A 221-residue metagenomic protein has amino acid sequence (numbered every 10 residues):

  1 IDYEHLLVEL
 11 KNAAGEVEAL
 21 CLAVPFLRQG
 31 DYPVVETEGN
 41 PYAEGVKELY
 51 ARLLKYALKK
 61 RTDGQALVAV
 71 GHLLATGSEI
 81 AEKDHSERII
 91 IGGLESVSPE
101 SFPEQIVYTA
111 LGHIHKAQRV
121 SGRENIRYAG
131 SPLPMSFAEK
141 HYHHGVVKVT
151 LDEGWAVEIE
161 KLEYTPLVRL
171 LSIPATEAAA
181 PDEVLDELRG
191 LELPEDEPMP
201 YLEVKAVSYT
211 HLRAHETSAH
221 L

Functional and structural regions predicted by a protein language model:
I1-N125: His/Asp/Glu-rich metal-coordinating catalytic cores of metallo-dependent phosphodiesterases/hydrolases acting on
Y3-E18, Y128-G190, P194: Binuclear metal-dependent phosphoesterase catalytic core
C21, H113, G130, V149 (+1 more regions): Divalent metal-coordination and catalytic microenvironments
Q29, A75-T76, A117, P134 (+3 more regions): Surface-exposed, flexible loop/turn segments at secondary-structure boundaries
S78-E79, Q118-V120, S136-A138, V168-L171 (+1 more regions): Short acidic/glycine-rich loop or secondary-structure boundary segments that cap or lie
E104, S121-G122, H141-H144, G154 (+1 more regions): Short gly/pro-enriched beta-turn/loop segments at secondary-structure junctions
E197-Y209: Short, glycine-/small-residue-enriched flexible loop/hinge segments at domain edges that mediate gating
T210-H220: Conserved small/polar residues in nucleotide/adenosyl-binding loops
